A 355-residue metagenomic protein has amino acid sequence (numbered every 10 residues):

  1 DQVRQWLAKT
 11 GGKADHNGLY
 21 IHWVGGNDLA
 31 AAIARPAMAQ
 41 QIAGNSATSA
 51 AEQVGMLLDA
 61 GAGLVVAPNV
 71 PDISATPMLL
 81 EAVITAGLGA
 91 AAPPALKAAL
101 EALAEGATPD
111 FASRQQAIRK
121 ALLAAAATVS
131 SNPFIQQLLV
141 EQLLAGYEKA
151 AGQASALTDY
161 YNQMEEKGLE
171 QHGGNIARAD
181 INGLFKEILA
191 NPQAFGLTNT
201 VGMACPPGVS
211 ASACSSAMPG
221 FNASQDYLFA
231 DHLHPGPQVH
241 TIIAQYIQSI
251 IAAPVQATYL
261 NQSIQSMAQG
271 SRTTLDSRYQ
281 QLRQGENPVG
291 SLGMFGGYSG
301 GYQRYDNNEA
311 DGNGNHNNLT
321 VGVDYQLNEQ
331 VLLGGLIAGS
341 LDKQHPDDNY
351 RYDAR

Functional and structural regions predicted by a protein language model:
D1-T48, Q262-R278: Conserved SGNH/GDSL esterase-like catalytic core that processes O-acyl groups on lipids and polysaccharides
L7-G11, G25, A51-G63, N162-G174 (+2 more regions): Sec-exported extracytoplasmic/periplasmic mature domains
G11-Y20, D59-A60, G220-F221, N287-G290: Extracellular/periplasmic catalytic domains that process cell-envelope and extracellular macromolecules
G18-W23, D28, L58, L64-N69 (+3 more regions): Structural recognition of the beta-strand scaffold that forms the well-ordered cores of secreted hydrolase catalytic
A30-P36, Q40, L79-I84, A150-Q153 (+2 more regions): Extracellular/periplasm-exposed beta-strand and loop segments of Gram-negative cell-envelope proteins, dominated by
M78-A156, G168-L233: Mobile gating loops/cap/lid regions near enzyme active sites that modulate substrate access
C214-Y259: Histidine-centered active-site loop/cap adjacent to the catalytic His in serine esterases/O-acetyl transfer systems
Q262-R355: Outer membrane beta-barrel translocator domains of Type V secretion systems
